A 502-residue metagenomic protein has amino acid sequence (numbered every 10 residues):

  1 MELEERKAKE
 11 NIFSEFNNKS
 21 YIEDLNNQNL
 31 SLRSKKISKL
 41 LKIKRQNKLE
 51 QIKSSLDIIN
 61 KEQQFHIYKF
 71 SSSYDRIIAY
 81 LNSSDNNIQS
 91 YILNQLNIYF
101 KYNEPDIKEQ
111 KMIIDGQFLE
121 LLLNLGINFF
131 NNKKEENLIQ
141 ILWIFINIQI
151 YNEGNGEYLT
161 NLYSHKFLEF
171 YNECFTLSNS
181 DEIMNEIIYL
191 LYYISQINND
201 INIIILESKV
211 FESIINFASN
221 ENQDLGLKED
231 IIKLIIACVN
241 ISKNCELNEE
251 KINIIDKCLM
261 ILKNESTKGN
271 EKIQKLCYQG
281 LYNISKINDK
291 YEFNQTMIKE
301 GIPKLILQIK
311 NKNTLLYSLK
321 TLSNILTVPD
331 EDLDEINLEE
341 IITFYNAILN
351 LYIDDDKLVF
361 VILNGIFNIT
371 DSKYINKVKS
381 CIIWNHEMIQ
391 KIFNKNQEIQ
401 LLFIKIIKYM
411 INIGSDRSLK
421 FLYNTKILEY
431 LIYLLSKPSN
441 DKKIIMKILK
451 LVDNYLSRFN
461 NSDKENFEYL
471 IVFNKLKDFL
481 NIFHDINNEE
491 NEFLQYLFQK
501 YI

Functional and structural regions predicted by a protein language model:
M1-A79, S90-F100, V452-D453, V472-I502: Intrinsically disordered, low-complexity regulatory regions of large eukaryotic scaffold/signaling proteins
N18, R33, L49, K61 (+21 more regions): Short amphipathic alpha-helical segments that mediate assembly, nucleic-acid/protein binding, or membrane association
D57, A79, S90-D106, I139-G154 (+8 more regions): Alpha-helical solenoid repeat architecture
E62-S71, Y80-Y91, Y99-L121, K134-Q140 (+11 more regions): Elongated alpha-helical scaffolds that mediate protein-protein interactions in large eukaryotic proteins, primarily
R76-D85, L122-K134, F170-D181, I214-G226 (+6 more regions): Helix-loop junctions that connect tandem helical modules in alpha-solenoid scaffolds
I92, L122, I141, Y171 (+17 more regions): Structural signal for hydrophobic/aromatic residues that build the beta-strand cores of folded beta-sheet domains
T327, L338, I342, I353-G365 (+4 more regions): WD40 beta-propeller repeat blades
L402, Y409-D478: Structured C-terminal portions of repeat-based eukaryotic scaffold domains
